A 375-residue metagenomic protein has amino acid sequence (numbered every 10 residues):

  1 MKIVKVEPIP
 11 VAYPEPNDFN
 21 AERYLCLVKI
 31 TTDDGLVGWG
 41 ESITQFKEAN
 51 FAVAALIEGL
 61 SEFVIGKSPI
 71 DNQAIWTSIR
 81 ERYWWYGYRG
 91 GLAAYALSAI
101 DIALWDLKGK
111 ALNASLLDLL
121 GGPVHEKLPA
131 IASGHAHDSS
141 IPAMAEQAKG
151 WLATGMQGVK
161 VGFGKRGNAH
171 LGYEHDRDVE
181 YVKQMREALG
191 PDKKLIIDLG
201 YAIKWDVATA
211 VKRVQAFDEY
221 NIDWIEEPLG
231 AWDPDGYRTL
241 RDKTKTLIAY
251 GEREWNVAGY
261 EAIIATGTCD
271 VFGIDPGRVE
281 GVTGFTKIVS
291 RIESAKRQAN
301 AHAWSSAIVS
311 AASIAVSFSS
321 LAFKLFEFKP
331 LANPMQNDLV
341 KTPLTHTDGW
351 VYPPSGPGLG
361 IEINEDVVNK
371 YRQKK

Functional and structural regions predicted by a protein language model:
M1-W39, I43-Q45, A332-N337: Structured beta-strand/loop patches that form or line metal/cofactor-binding pockets in enzymes
I3, G35, L60, I100 (+8 more regions): Conserved, mostly hydrophobic/aromatic
T31-A111: Metal- or metallocofactor-binding catalytic centers and their adjacent structured scaffolds across diverse enzyme
G40, A130-A132, Q157-V161, L195-L199 (+5 more regions): Hydrophobic faces of well-ordered beta-strands that scaffold small-molecule active sites in alpha/beta enzyme cores
E58-L60, Q215, N221, W232-W350 (+1 more regions): Shared catalytic-loop signature of beta/alpha-barrel
Y95-L97, D101-H137: Glycine-rich, aromatic-flanked loop segments that form ligand/cofactor-binding clefts across common enzyme folds
K127, I131-T239, K243-T244: Metal-dependent enolase-superfamily TIM-barrel catalytic cores that perform enediolate-based chemistry
L339-K375: C-terminal extensions of enzymes
